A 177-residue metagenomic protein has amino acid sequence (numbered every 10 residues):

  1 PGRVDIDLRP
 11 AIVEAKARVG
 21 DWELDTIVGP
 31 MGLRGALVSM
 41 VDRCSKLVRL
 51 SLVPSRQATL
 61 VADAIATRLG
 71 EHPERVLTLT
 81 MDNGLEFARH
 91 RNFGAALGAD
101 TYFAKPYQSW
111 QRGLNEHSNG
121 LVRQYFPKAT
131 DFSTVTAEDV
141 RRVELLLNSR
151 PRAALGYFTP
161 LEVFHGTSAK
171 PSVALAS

Functional and structural regions predicted by a protein language model:
P1-L37: Mobile-element integrase/transposase regions, centering on the N-terminal DNA-binding/Zn-coordinating module
D25, M40, K46, I65 (+4 more regions): Mobile genetic element proteins and their domesticated derivatives, centered on retroelements and DNA transposons
V28-L33, L50-E74: Active-site beta-loop-alpha junctions of metal-dependent nucleic acid enzymes, especially the RNase H-like/DDE
L33-G35, R43-V48: Coil-to-beta-strand transition motifs
K46-S51, F103, K128: Short small-residue beta-strand/loop micro-motif enriched in glycine and branched aliphatics
M81-N83, A88-G94, Y102-Q124, S133-L145: RNase H-like two-metal-ion nuclease catalytic core shared by retroviral integrases and related mobile-element nucleases
Y125-S177: C-terminal domain-tail junction helix/linker
